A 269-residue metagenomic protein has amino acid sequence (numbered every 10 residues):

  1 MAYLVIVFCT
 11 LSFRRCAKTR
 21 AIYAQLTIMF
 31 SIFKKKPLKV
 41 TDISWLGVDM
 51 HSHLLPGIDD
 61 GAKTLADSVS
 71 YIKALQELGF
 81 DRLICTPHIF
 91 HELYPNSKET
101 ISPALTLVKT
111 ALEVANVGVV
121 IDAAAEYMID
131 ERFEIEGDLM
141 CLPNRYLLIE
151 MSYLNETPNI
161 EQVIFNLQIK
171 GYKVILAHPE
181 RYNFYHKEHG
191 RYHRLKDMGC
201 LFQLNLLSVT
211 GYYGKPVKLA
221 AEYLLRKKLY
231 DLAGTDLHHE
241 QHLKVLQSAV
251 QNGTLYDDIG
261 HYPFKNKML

Functional and structural regions predicted by a protein language model:
R15-I28: Short, Lys/Arg-enriched N-terminal segments with co-localized hydrophobic residues within the first ~10-30 amino acids
T27-N116: An N-terminally biased module of ancient metal coordination in phosphate/nucleic-acid-related enzymes
F30, P95-F202: Extended substrate/RNA-proximal surfaces in nucleic-acid metabolism proteins
H53-L55, H88-I89, A124-M128, S152-L154 (+3 more regions): Active-site beta-loop-alpha junctions enriched in small/polar residues
T64-D67, T100-S102, K187-H193, K215-Y223: Charged helix-capping and loop-helix junction motifs
Y230-V245: Short acidic/histidine-rich active-site segments
Q247-L269: Mid-to-C-terminal alpha-helical segments outside catalytic/metal-binding sites
